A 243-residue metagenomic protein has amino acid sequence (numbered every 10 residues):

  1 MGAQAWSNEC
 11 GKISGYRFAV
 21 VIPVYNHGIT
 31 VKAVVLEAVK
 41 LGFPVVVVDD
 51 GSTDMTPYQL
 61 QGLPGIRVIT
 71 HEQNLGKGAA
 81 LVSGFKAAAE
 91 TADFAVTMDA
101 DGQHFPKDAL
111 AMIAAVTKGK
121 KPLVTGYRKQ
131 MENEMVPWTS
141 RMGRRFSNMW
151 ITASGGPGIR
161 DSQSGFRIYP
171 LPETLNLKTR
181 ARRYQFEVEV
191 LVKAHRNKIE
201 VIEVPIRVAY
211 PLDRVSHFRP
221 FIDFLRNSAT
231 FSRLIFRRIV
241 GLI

Functional and structural regions predicted by a protein language model:
M1-E37: N-proximal low-complexity "stem/linker" segments adjacent to membrane-targeting elements
M1-Y16, Q130, S154-P157, T179-I243: Hydrophobic helical membrane-anchoring modules
G15-A19, L36-V47, M55, I66-R67: Short loop->beta transition adjacent to catalytic acidic/histidine clusters or analogous donor-positioning motifs
V24, V48-G51, H71: Conserved sequence signature across two-component system core domains
I29-A33, D54-G62: Acidic helix N-cap motif at the loop->helix transition within catalytic regions of sugar-transfer enzymes
D49-Y58, G102: A conserved acidic beta->alpha catalytic loop
R67, E72-Q73, A79-A87, F94 (+2 more regions): Acceptor/aglycone-binding surface of glycosyltransferases and processive sugar-polymer synthases
A92-Q103: Short beta-strand-to-loop acidic/aromatic patch adjacent to the donor-nucleotide binding site
